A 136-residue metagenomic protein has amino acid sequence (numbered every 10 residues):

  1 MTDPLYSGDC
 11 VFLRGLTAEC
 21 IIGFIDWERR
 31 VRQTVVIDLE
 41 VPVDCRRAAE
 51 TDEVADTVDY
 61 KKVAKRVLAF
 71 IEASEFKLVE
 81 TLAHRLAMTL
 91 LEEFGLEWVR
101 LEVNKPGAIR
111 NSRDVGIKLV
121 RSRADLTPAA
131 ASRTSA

Functional and structural regions predicted by a protein language model:
M1-A136: N-terminal, polar/charged subdomain of small-to-medium soluble alpha/beta proteins
